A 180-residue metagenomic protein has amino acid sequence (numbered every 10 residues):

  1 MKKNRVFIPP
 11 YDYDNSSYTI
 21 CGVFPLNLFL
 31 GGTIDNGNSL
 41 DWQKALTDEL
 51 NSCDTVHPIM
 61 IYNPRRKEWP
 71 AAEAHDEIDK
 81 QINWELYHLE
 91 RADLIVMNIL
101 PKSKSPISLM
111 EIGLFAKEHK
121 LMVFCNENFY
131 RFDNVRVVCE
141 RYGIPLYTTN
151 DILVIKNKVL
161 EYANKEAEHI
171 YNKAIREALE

Functional and structural regions predicted by a protein language model:
M1-E180: Conserved catalytic or regulatory cores that recognize and/or transform ribose-phosphate-containing ligands
